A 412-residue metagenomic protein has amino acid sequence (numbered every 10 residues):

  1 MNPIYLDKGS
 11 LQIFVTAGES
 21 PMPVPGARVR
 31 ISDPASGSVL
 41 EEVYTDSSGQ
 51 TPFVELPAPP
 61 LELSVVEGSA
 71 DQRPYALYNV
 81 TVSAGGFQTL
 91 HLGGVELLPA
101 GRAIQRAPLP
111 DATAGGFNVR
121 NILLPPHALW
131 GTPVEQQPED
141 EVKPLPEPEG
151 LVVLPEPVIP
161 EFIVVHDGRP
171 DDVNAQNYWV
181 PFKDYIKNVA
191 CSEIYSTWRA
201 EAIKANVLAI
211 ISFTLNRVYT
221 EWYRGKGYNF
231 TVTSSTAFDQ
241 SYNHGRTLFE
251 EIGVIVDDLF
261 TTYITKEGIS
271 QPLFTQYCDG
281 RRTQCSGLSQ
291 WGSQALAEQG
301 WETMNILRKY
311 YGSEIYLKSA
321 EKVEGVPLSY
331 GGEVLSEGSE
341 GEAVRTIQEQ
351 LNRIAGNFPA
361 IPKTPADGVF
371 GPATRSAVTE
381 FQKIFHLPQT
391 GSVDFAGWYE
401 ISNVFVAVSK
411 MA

Functional and structural regions predicted by a protein language model:
M1-L11, T16-V24, A35, V43: Beta-strand-rich domain onsets/edges
N2-L6, G26-R30, Y44, S48-P57 (+1 more regions): Conserved, single-site charged/polar hotspot
E19, D33-G37, G86-Q88: Solvent-exposed strand-loop boundary residues in beta-sheet-rich modules
P60-A76: Short glycine/proline/serine/threonine-rich loop/turn segments at secondary-structure transition edges
